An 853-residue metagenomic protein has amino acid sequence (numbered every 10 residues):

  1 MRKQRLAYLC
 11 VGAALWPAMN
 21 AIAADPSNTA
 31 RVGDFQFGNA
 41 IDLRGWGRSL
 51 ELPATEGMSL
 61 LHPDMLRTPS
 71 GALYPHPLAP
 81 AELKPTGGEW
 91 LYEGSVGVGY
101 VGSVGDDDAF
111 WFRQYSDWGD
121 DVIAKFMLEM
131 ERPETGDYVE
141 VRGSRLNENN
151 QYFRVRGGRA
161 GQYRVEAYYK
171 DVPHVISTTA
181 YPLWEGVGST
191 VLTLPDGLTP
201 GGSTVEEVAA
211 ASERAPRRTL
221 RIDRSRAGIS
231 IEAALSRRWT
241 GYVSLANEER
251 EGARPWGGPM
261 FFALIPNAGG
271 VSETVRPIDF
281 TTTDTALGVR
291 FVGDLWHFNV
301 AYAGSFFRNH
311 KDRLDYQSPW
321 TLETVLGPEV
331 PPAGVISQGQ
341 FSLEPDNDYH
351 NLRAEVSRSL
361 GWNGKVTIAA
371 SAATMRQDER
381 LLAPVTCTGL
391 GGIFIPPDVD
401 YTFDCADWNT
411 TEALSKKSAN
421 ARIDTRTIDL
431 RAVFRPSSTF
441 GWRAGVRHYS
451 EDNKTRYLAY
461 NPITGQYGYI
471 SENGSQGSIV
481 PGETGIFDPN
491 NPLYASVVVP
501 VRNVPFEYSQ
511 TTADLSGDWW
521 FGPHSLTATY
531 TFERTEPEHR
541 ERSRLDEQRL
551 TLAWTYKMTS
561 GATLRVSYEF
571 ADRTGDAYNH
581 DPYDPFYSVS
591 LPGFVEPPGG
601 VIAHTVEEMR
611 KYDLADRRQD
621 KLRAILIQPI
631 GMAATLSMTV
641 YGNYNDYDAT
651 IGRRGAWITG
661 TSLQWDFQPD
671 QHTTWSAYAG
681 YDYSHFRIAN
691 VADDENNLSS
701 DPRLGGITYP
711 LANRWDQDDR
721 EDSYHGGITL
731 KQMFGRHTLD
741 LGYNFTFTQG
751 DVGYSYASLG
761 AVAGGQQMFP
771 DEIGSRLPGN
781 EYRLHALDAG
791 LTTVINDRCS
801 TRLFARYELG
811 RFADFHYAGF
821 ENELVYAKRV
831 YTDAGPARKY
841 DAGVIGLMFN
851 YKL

Functional and structural regions predicted by a protein language model:
R2-I22: Gram-negative bacterial Sec-dependent N-terminal signal peptides
A24-G94, V101-L853: Gram-negative and organellar
